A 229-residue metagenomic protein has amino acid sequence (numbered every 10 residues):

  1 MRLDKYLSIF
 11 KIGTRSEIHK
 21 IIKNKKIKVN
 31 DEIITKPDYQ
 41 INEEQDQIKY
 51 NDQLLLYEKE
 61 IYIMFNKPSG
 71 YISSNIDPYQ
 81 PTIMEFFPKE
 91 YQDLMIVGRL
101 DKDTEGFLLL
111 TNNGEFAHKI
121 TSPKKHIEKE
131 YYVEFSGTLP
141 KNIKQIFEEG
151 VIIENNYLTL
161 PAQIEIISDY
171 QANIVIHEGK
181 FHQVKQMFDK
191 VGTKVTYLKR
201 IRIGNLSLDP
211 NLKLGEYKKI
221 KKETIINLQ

Functional and structural regions predicted by a protein language model:
M1-Q229: Basic, flexible Lys/Arg- and Gly-enriched helix-loop patches that mediate nucleic-acid binding at interfaces with rRNA
